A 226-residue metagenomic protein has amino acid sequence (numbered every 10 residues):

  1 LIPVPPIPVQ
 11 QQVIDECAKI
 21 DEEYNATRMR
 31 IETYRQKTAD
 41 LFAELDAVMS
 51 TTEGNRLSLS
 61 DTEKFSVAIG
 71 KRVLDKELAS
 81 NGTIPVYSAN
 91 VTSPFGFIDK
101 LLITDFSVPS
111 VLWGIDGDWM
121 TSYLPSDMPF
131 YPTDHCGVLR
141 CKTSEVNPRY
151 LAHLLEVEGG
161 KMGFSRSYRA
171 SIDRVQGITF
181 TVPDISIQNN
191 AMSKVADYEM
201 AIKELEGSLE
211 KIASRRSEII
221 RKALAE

Functional and structural regions predicted by a protein language model:
L1-P8, F130-G137, S165-N189: A short glycine-rich beta-alpha junction/loop motif
I2-P8, A26-R28, I115-Y123, S144 (+2 more regions): Short, functional N-terminal and low-complexity linear motifs
P3-T92, D184-E226: Non-catalytic DNA-recognition/assembly elements of restriction-modification systems
I14-C17, A26-M29, D99-L102, P125-M128 (+5 more regions): Surface-exposed beta-strand edges and their flanking turn/coil or helix-capping segments
M29-R30, L41, N90, W113-G117 (+6 more regions): Short, surface-exposed, polar/charged, turn-prone segments marking secondary-structure boundaries
D61, F65-S66, G70, A79 (+4 more regions): Short, functionally important structural connectors and interaction interfaces within domains
T92-E156, G163, S171-Q176: A short beta-sheet element
V157-G159, F164-R166, R215, K222: Short leucine-rich amphipathic alpha-helices used at interfaces
